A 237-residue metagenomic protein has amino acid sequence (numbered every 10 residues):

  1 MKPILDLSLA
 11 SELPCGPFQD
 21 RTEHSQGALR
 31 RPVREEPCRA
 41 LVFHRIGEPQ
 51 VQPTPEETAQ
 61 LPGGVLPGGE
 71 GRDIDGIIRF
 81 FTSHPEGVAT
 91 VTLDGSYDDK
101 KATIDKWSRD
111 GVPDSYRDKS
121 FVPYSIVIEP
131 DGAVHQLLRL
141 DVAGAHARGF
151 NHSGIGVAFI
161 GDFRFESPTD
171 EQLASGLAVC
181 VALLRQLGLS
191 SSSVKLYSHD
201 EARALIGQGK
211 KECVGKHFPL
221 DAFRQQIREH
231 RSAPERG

Functional and structural regions predicted by a protein language model:
M1-Q60, R117-F121, P130-L140, F150-S153 (+1 more regions): Basic/polar, cationic surfaces and motifs that engage anionic cell-wall and phosphate/carboxylate ligands
E36-D114: Active-site acidic/histidine clusters and adjacent loop/turn architecture that either coordinate catalytic ions
A143-A147: Glycine-rich phosphate/pyrophosphate-binding beta-alpha loops
